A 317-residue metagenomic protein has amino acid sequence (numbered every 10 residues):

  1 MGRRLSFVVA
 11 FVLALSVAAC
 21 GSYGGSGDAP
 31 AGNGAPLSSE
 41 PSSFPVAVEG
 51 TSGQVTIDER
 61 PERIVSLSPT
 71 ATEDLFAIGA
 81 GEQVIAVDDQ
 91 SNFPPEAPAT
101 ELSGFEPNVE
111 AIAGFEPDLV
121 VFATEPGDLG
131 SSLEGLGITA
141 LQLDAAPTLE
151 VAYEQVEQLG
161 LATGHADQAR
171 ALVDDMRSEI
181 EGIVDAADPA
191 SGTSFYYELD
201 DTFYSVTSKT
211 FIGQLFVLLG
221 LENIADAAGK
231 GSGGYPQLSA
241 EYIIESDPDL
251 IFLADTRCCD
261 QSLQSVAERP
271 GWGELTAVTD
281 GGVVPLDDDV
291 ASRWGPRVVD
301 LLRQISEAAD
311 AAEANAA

Functional and structural regions predicted by a protein language model:
G2-V12, A18-T70, A166-Y196, E307-A317: Bacterial Sec-exported substrate-binding components of ABC uptake systems
G50-S52, T100-E110, G229-A240: Short helix-initiation/N-cap motifs at beta->coil->alpha
R63-E125, I138, L221-I224: A short, structured surface patch at a secondary-structure boundary
S68, T124-E125, A145, L199-D201 (+3 more regions): Short secondary-structure boundary segments
D89-P98, K209-Y235: Alpha-helical, coiled-coil/dimerization segments enriched in small aliphatic residues
V109-P117, G135-L136, P236-D247: Short helices/loops that flank or line small-molecule/ion binding pockets
D128, Q142-Q158, A162, G192-L215 (+1 more regions): Extracytoplasmic ligand-binding site segments that recognize negatively charged/polar headgroups
D128, V151-A152, V156-L161, R170 (+3 more regions): Structured C-terminal subdomain patch of bacterial secreted/periplasmic proteins
